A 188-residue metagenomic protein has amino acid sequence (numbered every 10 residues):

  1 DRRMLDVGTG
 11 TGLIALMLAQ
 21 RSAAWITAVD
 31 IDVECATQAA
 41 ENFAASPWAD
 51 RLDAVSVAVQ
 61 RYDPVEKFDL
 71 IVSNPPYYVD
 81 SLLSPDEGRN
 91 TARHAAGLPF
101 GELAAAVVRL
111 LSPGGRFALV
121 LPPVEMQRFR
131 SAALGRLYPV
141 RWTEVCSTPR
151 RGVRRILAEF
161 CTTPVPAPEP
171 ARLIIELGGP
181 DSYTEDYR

Functional and structural regions predicted by a protein language model:
D1-S73, V79-E87: Conserved SAM/SAH cofactor-binding pocket of Class I
D32, P122-P123, P180: Short beta->alpha junction loops/turns
V65-E66, L83, F129-S131, R155: Short, well-ordered secondary-structure micro-motifs
P75-E102, A106-R109: Mobile active-site "lid"/loop adjacent to the S-adenosyl-L-methionine
L98-V153: Conserved Class I SAM-dependent methyltransferase catalytic core
G152-R188: SAM/dcSAM-binding transferase cores
